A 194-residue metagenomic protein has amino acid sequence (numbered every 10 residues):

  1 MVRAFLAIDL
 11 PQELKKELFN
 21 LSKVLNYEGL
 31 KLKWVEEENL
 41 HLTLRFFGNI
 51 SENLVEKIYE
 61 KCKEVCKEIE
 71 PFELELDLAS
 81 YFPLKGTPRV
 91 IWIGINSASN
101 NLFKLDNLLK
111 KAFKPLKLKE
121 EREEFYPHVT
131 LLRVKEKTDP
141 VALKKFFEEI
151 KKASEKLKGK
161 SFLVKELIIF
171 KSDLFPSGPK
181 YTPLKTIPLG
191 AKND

Functional and structural regions predicted by a protein language model:
M1-D194: Histidine-dependent nucleotide/RNA phosphoesterase domain, centered on the 2H-phosphoesterase fold with its duplicated
